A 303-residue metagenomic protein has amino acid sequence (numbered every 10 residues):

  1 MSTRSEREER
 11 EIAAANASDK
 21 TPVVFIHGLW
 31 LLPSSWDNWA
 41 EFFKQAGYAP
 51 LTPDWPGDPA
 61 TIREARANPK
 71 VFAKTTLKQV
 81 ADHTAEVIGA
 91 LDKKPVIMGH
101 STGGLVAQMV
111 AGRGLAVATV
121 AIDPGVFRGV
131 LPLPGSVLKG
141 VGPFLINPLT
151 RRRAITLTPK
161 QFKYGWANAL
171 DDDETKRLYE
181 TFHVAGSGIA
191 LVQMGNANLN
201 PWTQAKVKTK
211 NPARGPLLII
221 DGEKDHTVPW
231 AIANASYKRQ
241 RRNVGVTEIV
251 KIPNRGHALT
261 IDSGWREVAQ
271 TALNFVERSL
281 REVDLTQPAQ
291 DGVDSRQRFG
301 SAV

Functional and structural regions predicted by a protein language model:
G28-L31, S101, E223: Active-site glycine-rich loops that stabilize anionic/oxyanionic intermediates across multiple enzyme folds
F43-A67: Conserved alpha/beta-hydrolase
M98-G103, A107: Gly/Ala-rich beta-loop-alpha elbow adjacent to hydrolase catalytic centers
A116-R151, Q193-L199: Flexible "cap/lid" loop of the alpha/beta hydrolase fold
V137-A185, I189-L191: Helix-rich cap/lid subdomain of alpha/beta-hydrolase
A213, I219-D221, D225: Short beta-strand/loop motif that positions the catalytic acidic residue of the alpha/beta-hydrolase fold
H226-A235: Conserved alpha/beta-hydrolase "acid-adjacent" motif
V246-V303: Catalytic active-site module of serine/aspartate enzymes centered on a nucleophile-bearing elbow/loop
